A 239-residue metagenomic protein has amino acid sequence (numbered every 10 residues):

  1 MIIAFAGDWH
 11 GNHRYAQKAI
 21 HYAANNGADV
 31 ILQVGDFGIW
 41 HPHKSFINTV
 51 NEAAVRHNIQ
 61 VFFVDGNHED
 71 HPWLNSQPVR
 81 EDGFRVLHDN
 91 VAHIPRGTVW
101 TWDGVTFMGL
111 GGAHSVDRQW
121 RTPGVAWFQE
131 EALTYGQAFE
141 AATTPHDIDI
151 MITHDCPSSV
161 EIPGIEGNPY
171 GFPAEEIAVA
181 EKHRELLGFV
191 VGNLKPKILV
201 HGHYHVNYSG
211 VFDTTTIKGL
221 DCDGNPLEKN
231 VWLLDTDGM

Functional and structural regions predicted by a protein language model:
F5-G7, I31-D36, V61-N67, H93-P95 (+4 more regions): Active-site neighborhood of phospho(di)ester-bond hydrolases with catalytic His/Asp-centered motifs
A6, H13-W102: Core catalytic region of metal-dependent phosphoesterases/phosphodiesterases, especially metallo-beta-lactamase-like
A6-G11, F37-P42, A126-E131, E175-V179: Short, flexible loop segments at the rims of nucleotide/cofactor-binding pockets, characterized by
I20, F139-A142, G188: Short hydrophobic/charged patches on amphipathic alpha-helices used for structural packing and interfaces
G38, H43, N48-E52, N58 (+1 more regions): Cap/insert and terminal regions of metallo-dependent hydrolase folds
W40-H41, D70-W73, W100-D103, S115-Q119 (+3 more regions): Short catalytic/ligand-binding loop motif for oxyanion handling, primarily in non-cytosolic enzymes, centered on
V99-D103, F189-N193, H205-M239: Binuclear metal-dependent phosphoesterase catalytic core
V105-K182: Active-site-proximal loop/helix segment associated with metal-binding centers of metalloenzymes
